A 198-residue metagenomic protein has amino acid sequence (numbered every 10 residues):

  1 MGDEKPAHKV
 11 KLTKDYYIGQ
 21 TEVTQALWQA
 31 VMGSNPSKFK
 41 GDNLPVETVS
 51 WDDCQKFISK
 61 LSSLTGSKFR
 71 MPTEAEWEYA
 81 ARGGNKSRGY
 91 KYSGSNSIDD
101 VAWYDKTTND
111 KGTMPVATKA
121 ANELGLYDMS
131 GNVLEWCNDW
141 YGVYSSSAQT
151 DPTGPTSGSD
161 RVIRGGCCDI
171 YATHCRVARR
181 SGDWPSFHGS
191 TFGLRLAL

Functional and structural regions predicted by a protein language model:
M1-E4, A30, C137-T150: Cytochrome P450 core scaffold surrounding the K-helix E-X-X-R motif and the conserved "meander" helix-loop region
G2-N85, T108-Y127: Short aromatic-cysteine micro-motif
S37-G41, Y92-G94, S146: Feature responds to low-complexity, polar/acidic, surface-exposed segments characteristic of secreted/exported proteins
G89-T113, R164: Chymotrypsin/trypsin-fold serine protease catalytic domain
A120-N122, G154-L198: Disulfide-stabilized, aromatic/cysteine-rich ligand-recognition loop
